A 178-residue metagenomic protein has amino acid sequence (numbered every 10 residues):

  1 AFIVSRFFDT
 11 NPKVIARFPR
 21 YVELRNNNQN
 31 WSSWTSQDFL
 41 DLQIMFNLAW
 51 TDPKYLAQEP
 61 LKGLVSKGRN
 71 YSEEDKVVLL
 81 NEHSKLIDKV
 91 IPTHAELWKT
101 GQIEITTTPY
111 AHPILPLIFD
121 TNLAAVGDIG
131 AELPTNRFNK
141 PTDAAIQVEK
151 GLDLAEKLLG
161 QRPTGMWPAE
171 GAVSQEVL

Functional and structural regions predicted by a protein language model:
A1-L178: Catalytic cores of glycan-processing enzymes that make or break glycosidic bonds
